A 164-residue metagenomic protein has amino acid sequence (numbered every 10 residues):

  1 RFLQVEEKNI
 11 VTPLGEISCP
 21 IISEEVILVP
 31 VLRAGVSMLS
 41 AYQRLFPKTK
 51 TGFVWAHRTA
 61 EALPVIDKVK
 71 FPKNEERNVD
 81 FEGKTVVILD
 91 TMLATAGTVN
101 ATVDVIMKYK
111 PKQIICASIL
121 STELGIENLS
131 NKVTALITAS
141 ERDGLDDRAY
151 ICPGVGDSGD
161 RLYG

Functional and structural regions predicted by a protein language model:
R1-G164: PRPP-associated nucleotide enzymes
